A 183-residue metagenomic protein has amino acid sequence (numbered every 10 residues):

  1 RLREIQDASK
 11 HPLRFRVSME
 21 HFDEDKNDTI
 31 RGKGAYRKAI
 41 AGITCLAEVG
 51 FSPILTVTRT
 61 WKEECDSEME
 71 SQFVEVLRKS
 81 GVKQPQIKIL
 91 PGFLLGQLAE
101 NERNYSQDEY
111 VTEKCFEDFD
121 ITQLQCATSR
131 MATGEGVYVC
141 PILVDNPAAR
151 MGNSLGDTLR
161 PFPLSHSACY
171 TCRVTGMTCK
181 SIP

Functional and structural regions predicted by a protein language model:
R1-R3, D66-M69: Short secondary-structure transition/capping segments
R1-R59: Radical SAM/AdoMet-radical enzyme domain recognition
R3-V17, Q72-L90: Structural recognition of alpha->loop->beta junctions
D28-T29, D66-E68, I142: A short secondary-structure junction signal
A35-R37, S67-E75: Well-ordered, non-membrane alpha-helical segments in soluble/globular domains
R59-D66, K83-D108: Flexible glycine/acidic-rich beta-alpha junction loops that bind and position SAM and/or redox cofactors in anaerobic
L95-P183: Accessory C-terminal segments flanking Radical SAM cores
